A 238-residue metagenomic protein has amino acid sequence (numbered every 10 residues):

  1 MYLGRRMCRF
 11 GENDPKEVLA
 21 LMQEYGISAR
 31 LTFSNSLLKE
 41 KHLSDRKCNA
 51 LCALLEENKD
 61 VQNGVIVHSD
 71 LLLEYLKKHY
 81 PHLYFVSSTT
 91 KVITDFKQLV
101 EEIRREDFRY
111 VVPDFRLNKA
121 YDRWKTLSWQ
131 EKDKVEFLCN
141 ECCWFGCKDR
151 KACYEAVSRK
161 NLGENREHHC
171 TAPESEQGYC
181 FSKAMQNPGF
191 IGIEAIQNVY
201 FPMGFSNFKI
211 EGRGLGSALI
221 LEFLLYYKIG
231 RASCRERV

Functional and structural regions predicted by a protein language model:
M1-E102, F108-V238: Active-site pocket-lining/capping segments in soluble small-molecule metabolic enzymes
